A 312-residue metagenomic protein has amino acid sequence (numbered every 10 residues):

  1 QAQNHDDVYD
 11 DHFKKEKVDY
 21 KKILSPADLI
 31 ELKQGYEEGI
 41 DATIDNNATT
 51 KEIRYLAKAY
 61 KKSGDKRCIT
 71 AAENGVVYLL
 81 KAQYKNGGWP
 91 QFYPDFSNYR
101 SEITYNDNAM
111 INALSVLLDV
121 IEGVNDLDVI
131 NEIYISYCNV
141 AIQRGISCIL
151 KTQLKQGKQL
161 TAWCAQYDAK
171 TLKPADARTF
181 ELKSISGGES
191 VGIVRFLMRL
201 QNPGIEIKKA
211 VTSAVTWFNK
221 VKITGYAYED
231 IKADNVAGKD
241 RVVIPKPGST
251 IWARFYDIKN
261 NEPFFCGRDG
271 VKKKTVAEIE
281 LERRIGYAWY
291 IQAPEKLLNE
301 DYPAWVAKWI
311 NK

Functional and structural regions predicted by a protein language model:
Q1-G39, Q156-G157, E280-K312: Low-complexity, Ser/Thr/Pro/Gly-enriched N-terminal "stalk/linker" regions
Q1-H5, A71-G88, C138-K158, A210-A227: Long, well-ordered core segments of solenoidal/helical folds
L24-K62: Long, hydrophobic/aromatic-enriched structural stretches that serve as scaffold segments
Q34-A48, S97-M110, Y134, D176-S190: Solvent-exposed loop and edge beta-strand segments that line ligand/cofactor-binding and catalytic clefts
D45-K58, Y105-I121, I185-R199: Well-ordered alpha-helical segments within folded domains of soluble proteins
E52, A57, R67-L79: Active-site-adjacent structural elements in enzyme catalytic domains
A59-K62, A82, V120-G123, T152 (+1 more regions): Residue-level signature of the C-terminal ends
D119-S147, K170-E181, I185-K312: Terminal, non-catalytic domain-edge segments
